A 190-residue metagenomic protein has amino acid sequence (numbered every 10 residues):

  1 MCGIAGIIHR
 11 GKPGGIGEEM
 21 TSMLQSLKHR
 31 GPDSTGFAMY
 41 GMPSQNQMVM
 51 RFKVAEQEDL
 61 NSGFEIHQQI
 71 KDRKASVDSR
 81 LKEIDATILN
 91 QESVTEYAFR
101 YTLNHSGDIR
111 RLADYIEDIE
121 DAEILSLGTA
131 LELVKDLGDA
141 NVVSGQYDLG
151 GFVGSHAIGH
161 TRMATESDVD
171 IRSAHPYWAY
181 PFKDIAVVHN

Functional and structural regions predicted by a protein language model:
M1-N190: N-terminal glutamine amidotransferase
